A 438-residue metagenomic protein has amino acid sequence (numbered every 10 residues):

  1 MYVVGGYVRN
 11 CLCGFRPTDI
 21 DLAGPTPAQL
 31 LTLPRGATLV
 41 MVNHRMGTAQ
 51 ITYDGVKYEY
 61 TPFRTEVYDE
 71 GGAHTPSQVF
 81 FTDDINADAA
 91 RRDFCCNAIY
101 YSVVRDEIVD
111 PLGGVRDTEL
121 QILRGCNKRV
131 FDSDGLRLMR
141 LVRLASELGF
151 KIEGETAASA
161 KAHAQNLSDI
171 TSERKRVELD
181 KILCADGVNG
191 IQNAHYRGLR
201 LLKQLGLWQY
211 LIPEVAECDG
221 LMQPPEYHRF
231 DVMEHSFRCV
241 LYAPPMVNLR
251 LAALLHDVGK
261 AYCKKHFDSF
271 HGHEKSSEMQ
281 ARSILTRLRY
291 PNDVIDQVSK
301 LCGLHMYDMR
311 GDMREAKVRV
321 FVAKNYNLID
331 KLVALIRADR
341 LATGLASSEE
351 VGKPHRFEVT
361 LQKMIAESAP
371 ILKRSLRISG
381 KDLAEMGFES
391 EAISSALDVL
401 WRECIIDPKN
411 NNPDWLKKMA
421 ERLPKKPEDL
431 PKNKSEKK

Functional and structural regions predicted by a protein language model:
M1-K438: Catalytic cores of the polymerase beta-like nucleotidyltransferase superfamily and closely associated nucleotide
